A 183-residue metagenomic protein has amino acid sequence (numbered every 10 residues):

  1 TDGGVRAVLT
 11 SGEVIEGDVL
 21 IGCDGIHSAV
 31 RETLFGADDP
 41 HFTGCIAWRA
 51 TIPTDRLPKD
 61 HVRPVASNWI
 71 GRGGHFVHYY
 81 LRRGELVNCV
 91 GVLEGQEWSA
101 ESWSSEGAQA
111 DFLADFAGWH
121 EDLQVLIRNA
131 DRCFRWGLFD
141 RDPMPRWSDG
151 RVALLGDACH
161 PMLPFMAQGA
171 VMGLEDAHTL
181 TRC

Functional and structural regions predicted by a protein language model:
T1-D131: Conserved FAD-binding catalytic core of PHBH/FMO-like flavoproteins
I21-G22, H78, A110-F112, R132-C183: Conserved mid-domain beta->alpha element of the FAD-binding
